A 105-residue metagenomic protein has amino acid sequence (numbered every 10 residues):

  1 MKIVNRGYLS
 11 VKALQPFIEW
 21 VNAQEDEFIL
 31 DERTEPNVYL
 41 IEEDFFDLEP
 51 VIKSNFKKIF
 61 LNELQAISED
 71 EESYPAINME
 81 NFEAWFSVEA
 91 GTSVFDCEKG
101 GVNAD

Functional and structural regions predicted by a protein language model:
M1-D44: Extended, charge-biased low-complexity segments that typically form long amphipathic alpha-helices/coiled-coils
E42-A104: Amphipathic protein-protein interaction modules
